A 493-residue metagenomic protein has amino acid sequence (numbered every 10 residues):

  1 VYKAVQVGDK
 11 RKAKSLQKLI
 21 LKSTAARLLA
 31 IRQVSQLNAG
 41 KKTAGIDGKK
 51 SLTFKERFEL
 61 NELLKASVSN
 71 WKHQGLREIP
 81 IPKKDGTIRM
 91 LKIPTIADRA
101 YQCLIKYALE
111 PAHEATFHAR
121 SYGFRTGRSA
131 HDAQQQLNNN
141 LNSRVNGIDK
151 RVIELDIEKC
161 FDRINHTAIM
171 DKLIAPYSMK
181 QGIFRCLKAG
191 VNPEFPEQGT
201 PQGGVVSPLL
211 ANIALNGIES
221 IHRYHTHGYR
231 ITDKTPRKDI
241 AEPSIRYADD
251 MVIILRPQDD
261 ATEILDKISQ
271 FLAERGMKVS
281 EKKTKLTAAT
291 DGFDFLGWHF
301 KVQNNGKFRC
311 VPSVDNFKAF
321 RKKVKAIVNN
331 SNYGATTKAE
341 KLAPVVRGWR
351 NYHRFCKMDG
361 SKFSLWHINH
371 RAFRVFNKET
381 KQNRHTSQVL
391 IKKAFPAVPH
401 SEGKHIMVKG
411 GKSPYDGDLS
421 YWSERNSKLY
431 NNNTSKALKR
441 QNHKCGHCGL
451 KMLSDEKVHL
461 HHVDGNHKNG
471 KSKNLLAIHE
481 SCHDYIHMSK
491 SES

Functional and structural regions predicted by a protein language model:
V1-G40, Y107-G123: Charged boundary/loop elements
A39-L52, Q74-A100, T116-S129, I153-E154 (+2 more regions): Short, conserved non-catalytic motifs in the polymerase core
A119-R120, D132, Q136-F271, R275-G292: Conserved polymerase palm-domain catalytic core
D156, G449-E480, D484-E492: Histidine-centered nuclease catalytic patch
K188, R275-K338: A conserved non-catalytic segment of reverse transcriptases and RNA-directed RNA polymerases corresponding to the late
F293, N377-N426: Acidic catalytic cores of enzymes that act on phosphate-bearing nucleotides/polynucleotides
K307-F308, V314, R321-H385: Right-hand nucleic-acid polymerase module
K409-H447, N469: Short, charged surface segments at domain edges that flank catalytic/cofactor-binding sites
